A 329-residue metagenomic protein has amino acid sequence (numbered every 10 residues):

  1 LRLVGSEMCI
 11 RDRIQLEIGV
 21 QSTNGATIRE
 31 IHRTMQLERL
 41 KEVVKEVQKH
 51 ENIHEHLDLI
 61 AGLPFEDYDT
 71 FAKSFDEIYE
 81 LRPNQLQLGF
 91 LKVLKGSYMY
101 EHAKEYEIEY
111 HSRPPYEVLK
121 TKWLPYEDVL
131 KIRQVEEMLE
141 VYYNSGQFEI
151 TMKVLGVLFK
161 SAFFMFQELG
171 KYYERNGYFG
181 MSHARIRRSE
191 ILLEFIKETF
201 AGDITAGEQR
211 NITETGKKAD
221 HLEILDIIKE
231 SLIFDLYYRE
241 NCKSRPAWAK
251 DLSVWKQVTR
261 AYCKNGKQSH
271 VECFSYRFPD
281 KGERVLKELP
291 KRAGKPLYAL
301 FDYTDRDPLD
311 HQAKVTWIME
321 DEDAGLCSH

Functional and structural regions predicted by a protein language model:
L1, T23, T304-R306: Generic structural motif
L1-G5, I10: Single conserved hydrophobic/aromatic residue that forms the stacking wall/gate of nucleotide- or nucleobase-binding
R11-S22, T34-F159, R175: Conserved C-terminal portion of the radical SAM core fold that forms the substrate/S-adenosylmethionine-binding
T27: C-terminal catalytic core of tyrosine-transesterase DNA break-rejoin enzymes
E137-H329: Radical SAM enzyme core and accessory elements
